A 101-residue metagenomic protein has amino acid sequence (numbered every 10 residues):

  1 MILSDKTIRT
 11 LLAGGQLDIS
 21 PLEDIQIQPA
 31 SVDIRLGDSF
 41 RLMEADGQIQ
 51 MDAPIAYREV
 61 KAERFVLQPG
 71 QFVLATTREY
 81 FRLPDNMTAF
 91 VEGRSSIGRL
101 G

Functional and structural regions predicted by a protein language model:
M1-G101: DUTPase catalytic domain/fold
